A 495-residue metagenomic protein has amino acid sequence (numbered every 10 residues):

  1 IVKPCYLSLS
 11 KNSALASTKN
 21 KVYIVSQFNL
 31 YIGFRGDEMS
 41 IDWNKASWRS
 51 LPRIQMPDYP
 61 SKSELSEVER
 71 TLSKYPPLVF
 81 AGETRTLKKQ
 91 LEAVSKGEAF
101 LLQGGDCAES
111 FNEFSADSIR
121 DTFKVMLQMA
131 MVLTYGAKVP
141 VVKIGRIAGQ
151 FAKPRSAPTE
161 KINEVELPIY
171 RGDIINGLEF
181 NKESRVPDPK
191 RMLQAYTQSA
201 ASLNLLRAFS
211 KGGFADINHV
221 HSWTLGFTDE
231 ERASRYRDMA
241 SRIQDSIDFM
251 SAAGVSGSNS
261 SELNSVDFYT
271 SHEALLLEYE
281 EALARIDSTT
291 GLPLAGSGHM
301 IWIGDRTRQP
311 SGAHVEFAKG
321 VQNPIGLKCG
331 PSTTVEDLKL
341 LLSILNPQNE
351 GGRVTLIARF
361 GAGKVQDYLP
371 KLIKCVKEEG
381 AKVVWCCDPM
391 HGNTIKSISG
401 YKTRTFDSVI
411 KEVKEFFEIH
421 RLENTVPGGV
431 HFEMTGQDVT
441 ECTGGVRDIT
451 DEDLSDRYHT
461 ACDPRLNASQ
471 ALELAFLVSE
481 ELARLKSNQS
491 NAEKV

Functional and structural regions predicted by a protein language model:
Y6, S17, Y23-G33, E38: Short, positively charged and aromatic/hydrophobic N-terminal segments
N29-I41, N488-V495: Basic/polar N-terminal segments that are highly enriched at the extreme N-terminus, encompassing both cleavable
S40-E98: N-terminal basic/disordered segments at the start of proteins
T86-K88, S311-H314, L341, P370-L372: Glycine-rich, charged/polar anion/phosphate-binding loops that engage phosphate groups from diverse ligands
E98-G105, V142: Short, hydrophobic/glycine-enriched beta-strand segments
A108-E109, E113-G361, R404, E412 (+2 more regions): Active-site-facing alpha/beta catalytic cores
L338-L341, L345-P347, R353-W385, H391-E441: Non-transmembrane, aqueous-exposed alpha-helical and coiled segments at domain scale
